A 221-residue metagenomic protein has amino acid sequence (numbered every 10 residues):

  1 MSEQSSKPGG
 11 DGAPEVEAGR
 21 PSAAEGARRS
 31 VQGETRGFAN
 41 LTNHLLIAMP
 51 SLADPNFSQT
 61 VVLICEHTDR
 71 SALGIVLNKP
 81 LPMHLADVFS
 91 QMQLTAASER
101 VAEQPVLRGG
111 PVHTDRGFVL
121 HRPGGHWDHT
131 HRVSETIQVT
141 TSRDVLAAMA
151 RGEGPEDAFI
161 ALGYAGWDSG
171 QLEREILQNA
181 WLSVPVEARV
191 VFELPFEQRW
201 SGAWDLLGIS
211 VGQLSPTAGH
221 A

Functional and structural regions predicted by a protein language model:
S2-A221: A short aromatic-anchored loop/beta-hairpin motif
